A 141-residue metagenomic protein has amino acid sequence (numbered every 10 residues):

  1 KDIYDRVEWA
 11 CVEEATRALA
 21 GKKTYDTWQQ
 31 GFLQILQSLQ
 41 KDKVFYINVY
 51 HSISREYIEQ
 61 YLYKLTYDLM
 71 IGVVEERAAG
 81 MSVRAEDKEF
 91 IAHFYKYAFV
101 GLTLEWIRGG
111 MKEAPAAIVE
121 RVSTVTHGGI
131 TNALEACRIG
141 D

Functional and structural regions predicted by a protein language model:
K1-A10, R55, G128, N132-D141: N-terminal intrinsically disordered, cationic/polar leader segments that include organellar targeting peptides
K1-A20, L33, Q40: An amphipathic alpha-helix adjacent to DNA-recognition modules
K1-Y4, S38-Q40, V44-V49, I53-D68 (+2 more regions): Basic/polar phosphate-binding segments, predominantly the helix-turn-helix DNA-binding elements of transcriptional
A18-K22, Y46-V49, R77-G80, W106-G110 (+2 more regions): Secondary-structure edge/capping motif, primarily at the C-terminal ends of alpha-helices and the immediately following
Y25-V44, H93, G101: Amphipathic alpha-helical segments that line or abut small-molecule/effector binding pockets and mediate allosteric
R55-G80, E89-G101, T131: Amphipathic alpha-helical packing segments from all-alpha helical-bundle domains
E75, E89, K96-Y97, E105-D141: C-terminal peripheral helix-coil segments that are non-catalytic and often amphipathic
S82-V83, H127: Cytosolic nucleotide-binding catalytic cores of signal-transduction proteins
